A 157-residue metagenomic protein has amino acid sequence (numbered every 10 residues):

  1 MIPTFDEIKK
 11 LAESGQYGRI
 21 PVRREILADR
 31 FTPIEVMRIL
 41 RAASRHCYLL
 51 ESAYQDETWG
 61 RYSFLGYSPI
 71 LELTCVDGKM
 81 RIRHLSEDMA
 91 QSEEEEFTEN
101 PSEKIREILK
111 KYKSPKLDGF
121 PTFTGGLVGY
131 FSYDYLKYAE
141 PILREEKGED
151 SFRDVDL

Functional and structural regions predicted by a protein language model:
M1-L157: Signature of the chorismate-utilizing enzyme
